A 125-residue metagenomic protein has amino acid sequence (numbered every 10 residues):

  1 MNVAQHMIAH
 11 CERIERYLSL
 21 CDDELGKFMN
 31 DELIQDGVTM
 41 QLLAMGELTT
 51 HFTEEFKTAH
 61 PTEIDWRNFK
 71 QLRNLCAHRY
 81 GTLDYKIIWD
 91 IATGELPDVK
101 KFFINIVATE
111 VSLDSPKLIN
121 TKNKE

Functional and structural regions predicted by a protein language model:
M1-E125: Solvent-exposed interaction patches of small proteins and small membrane subunits
